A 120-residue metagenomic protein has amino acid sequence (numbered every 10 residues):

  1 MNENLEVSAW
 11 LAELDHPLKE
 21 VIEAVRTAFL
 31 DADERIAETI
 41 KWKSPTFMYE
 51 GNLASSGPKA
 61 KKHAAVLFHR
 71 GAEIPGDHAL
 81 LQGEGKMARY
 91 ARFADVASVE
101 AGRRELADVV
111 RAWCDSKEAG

Functional and structural regions predicted by a protein language model:
M1-G120: Charge-dense, helix-prone N-terminal extensions
